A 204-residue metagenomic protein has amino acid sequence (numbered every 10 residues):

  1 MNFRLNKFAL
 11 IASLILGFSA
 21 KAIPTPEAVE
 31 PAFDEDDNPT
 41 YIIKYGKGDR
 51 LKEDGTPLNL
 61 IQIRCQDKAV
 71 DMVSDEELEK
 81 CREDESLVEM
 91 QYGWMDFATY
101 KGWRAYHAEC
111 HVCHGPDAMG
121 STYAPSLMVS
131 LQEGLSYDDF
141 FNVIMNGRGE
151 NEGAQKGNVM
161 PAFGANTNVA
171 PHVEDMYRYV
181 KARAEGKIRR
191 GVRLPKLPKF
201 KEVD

Functional and structural regions predicted by a protein language model:
N2-A9: Bacterial N-terminal signal peptides that target proteins for export
A9-G17: Bacterial N-terminal signal peptides
F18-A22: Sec/Tat signal peptide C-region and signal peptidase I cleavage site
P26-G48, G55, R64-C65, S74-Y92 (+3 more regions): Flexible coil segments in periplasmic/lumen-exposed cytochrome c-class electron-transfer proteins
W94-P116, F141-N146: Sequence/structural segment immediately N-terminal to covalent heme-attachment motifs in c-type and related
T99, A118-N146, A162-N166: Gly/Gly-Pro-rich "capping" loops immediately C-terminal to redox-active cysteine motifs in periplasmic/lumenal
F141-G157: Short Fe-S-cluster ligation motifs
